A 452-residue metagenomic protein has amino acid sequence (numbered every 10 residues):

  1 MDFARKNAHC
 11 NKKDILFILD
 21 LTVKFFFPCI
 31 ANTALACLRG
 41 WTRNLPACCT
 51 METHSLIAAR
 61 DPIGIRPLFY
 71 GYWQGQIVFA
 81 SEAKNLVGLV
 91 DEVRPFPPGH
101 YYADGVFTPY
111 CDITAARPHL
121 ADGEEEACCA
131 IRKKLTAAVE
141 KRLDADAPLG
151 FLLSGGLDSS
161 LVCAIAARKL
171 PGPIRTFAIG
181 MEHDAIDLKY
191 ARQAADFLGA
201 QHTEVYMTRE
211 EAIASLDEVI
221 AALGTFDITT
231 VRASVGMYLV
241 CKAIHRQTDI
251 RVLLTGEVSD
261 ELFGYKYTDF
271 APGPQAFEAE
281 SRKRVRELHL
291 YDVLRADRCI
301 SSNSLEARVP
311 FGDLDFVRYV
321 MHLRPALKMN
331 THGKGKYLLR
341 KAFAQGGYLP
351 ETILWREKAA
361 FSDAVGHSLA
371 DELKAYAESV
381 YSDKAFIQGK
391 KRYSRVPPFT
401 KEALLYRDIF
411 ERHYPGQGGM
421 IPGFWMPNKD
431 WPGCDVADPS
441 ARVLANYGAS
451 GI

Functional and structural regions predicted by a protein language model:
D2-N32, T50-C129: N-terminal segments that mediate ammonia production and transfer in glutamine-dependent amidotransferase systems
K12, L16, T53-I57, P62-L68 (+5 more regions): ATP-dependent adenylate-handling active sites, centered on carboxylate activation for C-N bond formation
L21-V23, T42-N44, P97, R356-K358: Short Gly/Ser/Thr- and Asp/Glu-enriched loop/turn motifs at secondary-structure junctions
A31-C37, G273, Y348, S382: Glycine-centered helix-coil hinge/cap
T33-L35, V87, Y238-C241: Short alpha-helical segments and helix-capping/turn motifs at coil-helix boundaries
A34-G40, R142, F226: Cytochrome P450 catalytic-domain "roof"
L35-E52: Acyl-thioester-dependent condensation/acyltransferase catalytic cores
E92-P95, L349-E357: A short alpha-helix-loop-beta-strand transition element characteristic of N-terminal alpha/beta dinucleotide-binding
